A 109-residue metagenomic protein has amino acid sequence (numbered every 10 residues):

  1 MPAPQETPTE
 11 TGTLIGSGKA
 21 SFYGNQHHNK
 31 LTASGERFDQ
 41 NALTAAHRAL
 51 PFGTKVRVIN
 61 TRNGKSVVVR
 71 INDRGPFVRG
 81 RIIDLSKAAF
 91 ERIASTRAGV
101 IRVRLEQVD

Functional and structural regions predicted by a protein language model:
M1-D109: Secreted/periplasmic proteins
